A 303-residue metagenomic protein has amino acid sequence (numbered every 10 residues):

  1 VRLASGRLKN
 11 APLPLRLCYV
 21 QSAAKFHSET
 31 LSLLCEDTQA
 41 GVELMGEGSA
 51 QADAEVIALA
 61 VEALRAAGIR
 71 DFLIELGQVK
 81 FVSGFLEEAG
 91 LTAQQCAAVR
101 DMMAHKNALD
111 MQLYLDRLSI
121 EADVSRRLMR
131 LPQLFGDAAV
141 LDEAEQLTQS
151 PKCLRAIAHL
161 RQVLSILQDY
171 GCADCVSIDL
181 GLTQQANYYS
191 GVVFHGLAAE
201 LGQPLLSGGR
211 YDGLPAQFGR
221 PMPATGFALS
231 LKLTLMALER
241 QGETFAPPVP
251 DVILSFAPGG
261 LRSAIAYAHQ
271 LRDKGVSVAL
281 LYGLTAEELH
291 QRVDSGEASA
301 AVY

Functional and structural regions predicted by a protein language model:
R2-I69, L113-Y303: Positively charged, Gly/Ser-enriched RNA/tRNA-binding surfaces
C35-A40, L76-G84: Short, conserved phosphate-binding/catalytic loop or strand-edge motifs used in phosphoryl-/nucleotidyl-transfer
E47, L86, A98-D101, A224: Short, flexible active-site loop motifs that bind/organize anionic cofactors or intermediates
L59-R65, K80-G90: Hydrophobic mid-domain F-helix/FG-region of cytochrome P450s
R70-V82, V99, V176-T183: Short, surface-exposed recognition loops or helix-turn segments adjacent to catalytic cores
G90-L113, I120, C172, A198: Acidic, His- and aromatic-enriched active-site or binding-groove loops in soluble protein domains that engage sugars
